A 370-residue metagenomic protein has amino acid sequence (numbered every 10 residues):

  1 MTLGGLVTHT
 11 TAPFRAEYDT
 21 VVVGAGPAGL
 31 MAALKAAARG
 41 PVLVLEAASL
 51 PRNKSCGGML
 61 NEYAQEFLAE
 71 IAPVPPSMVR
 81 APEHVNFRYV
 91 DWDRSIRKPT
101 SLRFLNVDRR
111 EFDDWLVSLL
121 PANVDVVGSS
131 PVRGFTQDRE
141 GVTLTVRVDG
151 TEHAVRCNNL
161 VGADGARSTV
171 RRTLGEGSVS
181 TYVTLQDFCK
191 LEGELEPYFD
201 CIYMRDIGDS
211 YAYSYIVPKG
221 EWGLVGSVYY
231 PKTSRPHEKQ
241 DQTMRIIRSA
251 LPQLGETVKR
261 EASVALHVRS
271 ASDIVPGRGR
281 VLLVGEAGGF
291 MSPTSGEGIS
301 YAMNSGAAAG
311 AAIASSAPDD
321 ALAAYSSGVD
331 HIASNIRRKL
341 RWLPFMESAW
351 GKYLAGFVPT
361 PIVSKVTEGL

Functional and structural regions predicted by a protein language model:
M1-T20, R39-G40: Extreme N-terminal leader/targeting segments of oxidoreductases
V21, A25, L34-C56: Glycine-rich FAD pyrophosphate-binding loop
G29-L30: N-terminal Rossmann-fold NAD(P) dinucleotide-binding loop
A48-R88: N-terminal FAD cofactor-binding segment of flavoenzymes
K98-S118, P231-D241: Short beta-strand to alpha-helix junction loop
P121-L254, D273, G289: Predominantly flavin-linked oxidoreductase catalytic cores and closely associated redox partners
G134, P231-A309, D319: FAD/FMN-dependent oxidoreductases across multiple families
A311-L370: C-terminal helical "tail/cap" subdomain of flavin- and related membrane-associated enzymes
